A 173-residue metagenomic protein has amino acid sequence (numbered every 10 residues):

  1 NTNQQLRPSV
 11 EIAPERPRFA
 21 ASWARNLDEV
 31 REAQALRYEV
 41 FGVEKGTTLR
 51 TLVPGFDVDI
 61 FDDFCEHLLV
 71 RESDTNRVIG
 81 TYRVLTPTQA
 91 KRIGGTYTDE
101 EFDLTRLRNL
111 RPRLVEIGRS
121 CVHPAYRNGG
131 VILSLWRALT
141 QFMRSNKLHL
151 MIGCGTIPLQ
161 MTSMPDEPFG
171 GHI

Functional and structural regions predicted by a protein language model:
N1-Q4: Eukaryotic low-complexity, non-globular regulatory regions
P8-I79, R83: Short amphipathic alpha-helix that is part of the acyltransferase structural core
P87-I173: Acyl-donor binding region in acyl/amide transferases
